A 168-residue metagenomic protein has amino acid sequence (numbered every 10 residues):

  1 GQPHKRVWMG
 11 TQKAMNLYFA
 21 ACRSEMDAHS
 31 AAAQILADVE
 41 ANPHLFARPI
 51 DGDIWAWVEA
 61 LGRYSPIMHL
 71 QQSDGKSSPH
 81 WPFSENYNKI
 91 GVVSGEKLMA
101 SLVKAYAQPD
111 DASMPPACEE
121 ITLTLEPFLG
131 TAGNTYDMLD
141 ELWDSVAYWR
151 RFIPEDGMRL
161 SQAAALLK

Functional and structural regions predicted by a protein language model:
G1-K168: Histidine-acidic metal/acid-base catalytic patches
